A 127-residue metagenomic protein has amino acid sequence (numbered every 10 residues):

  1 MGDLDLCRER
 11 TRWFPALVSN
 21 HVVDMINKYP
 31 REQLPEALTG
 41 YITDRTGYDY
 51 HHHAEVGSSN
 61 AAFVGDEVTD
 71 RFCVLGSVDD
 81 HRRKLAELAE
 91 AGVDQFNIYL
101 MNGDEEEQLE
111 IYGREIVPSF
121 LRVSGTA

Functional and structural regions predicted by a protein language model:
M1-E90, L121-T126: An alpha-helical appendage that flanks or caps ligand/catalytic pockets
M25-I26, I42, I98, I111 (+1 more regions): Weak global preference for isoleucine
D70, F96-I98: Hydrophobic faces of well-ordered beta-strands that scaffold small-molecule active sites in alpha/beta enzyme cores
V74, M101-E107: Acidic-and-aromatic substrate-binding clefts and catalytic sites of carbohydrate-active enzymes
E105-T126: C-terminal helical cap(s) of enzyme catalytic domains, especially alpha/beta-barrels
